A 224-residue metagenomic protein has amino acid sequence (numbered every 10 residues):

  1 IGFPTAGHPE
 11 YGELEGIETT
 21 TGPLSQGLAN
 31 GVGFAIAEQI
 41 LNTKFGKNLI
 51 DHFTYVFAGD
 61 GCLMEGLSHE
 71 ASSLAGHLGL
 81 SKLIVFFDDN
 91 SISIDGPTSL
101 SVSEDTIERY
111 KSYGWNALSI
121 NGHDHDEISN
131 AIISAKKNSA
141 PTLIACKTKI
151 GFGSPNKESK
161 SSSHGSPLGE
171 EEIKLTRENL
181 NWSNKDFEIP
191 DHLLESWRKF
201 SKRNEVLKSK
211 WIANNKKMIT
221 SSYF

Functional and structural regions predicted by a protein language model:
I1-E13: Acidic-glycine-rich active-site phosphate/pyrophosphate-binding loop
G2-T5, E104, D191, E205: Generic detection of intrinsically disordered/low-complexity segments and helix-coil linkers/edges
E13-K199: Glycine-rich ThDP/TPP pyrophosphate-binding loop and its adjacent helix/strand module within ThDP-dependent enzymes
N181-F224: N-terminal leader/propeptide and maturation segments of large enzyme subunits in energy/redox metabolism and hydrolases
